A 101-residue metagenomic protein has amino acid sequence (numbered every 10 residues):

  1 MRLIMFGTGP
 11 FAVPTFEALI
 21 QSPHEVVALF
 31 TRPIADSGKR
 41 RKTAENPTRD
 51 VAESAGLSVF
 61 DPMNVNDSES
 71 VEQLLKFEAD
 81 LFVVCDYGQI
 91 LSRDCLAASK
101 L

Functional and structural regions predicted by a protein language model:
M1-L101: One-carbon transfer enzymes
